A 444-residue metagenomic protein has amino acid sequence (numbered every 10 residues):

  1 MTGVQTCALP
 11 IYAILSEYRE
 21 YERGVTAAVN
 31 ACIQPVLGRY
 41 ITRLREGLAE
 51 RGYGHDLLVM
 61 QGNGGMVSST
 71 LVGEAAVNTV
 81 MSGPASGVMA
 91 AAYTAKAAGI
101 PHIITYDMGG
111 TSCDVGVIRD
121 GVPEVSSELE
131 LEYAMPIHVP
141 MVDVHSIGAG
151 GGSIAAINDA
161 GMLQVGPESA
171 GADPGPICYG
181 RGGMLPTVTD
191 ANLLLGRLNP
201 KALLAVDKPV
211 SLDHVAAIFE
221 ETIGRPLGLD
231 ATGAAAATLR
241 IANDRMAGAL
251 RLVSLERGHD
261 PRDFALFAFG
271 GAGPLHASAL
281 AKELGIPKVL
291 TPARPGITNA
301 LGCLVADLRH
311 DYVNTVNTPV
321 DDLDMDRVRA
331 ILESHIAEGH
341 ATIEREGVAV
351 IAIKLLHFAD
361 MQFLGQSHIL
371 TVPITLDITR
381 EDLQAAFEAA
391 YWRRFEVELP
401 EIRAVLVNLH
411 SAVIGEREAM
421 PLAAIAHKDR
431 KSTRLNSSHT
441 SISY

Functional and structural regions predicted by a protein language model:
M1, L15-V29, Q61-E74, N78 (+3 more regions): Short beta-strand-loop/turn "lid" adjacent to the catalytic site in phosphate-handling enzymes
T2-L9, T433-S437: Conserved small/polar residues in nucleotide/adenosyl-binding loops
A8-A13, L58, A349-I353, E398: Short beta-strand elements
A8-E20, G24, I286-L301: Conserved phosphate-binding/catalytic loops in two-lobed NTP-binding clefts
I11-R19, I41-N158, M162, V210-H276: ATP-dependent carbohydrate kinase catalytic cores
T26-Y40, N78-S82, P101-H102, A306-D322: A polyampholytic, Gly/Pro-enriched intrinsically disordered region
R43, I100, G110, G150 (+8 more regions): C-terminal, non-catalytic interaction/recognition modules in large multi-subunit enzymes and RNPs
G183: OB-fold/S1-family RNA-binding modules
